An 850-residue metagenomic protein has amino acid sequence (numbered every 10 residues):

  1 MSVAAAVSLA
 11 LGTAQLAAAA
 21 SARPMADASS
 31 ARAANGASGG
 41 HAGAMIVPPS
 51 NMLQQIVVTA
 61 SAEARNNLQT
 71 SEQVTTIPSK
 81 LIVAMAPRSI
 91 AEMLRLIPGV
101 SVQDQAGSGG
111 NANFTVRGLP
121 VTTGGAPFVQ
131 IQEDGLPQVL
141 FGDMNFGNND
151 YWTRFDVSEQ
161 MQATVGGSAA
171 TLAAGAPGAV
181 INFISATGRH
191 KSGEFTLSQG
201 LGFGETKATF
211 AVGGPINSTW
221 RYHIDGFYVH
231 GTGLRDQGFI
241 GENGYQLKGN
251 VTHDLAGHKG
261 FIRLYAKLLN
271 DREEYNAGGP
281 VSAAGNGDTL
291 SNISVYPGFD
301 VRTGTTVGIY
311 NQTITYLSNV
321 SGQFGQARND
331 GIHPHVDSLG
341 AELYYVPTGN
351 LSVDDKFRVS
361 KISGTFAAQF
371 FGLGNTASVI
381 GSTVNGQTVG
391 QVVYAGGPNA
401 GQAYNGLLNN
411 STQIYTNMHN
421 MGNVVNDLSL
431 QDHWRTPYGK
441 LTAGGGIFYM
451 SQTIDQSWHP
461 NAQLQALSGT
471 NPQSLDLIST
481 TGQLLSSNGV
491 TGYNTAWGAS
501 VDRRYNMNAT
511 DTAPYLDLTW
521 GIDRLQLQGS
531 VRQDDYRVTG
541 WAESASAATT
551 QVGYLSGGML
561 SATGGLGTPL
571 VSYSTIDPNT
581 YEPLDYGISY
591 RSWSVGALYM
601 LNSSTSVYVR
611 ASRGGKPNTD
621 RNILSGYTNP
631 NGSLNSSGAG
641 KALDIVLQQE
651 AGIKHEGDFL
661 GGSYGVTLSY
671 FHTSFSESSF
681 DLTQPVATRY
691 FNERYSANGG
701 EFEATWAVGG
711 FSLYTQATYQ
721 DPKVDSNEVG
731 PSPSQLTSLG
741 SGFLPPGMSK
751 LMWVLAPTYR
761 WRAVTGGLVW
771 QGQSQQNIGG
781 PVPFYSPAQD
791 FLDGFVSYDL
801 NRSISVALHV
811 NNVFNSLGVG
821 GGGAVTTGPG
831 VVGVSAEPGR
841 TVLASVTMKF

Functional and structural regions predicted by a protein language model:
M1-P87, A91-R95, E677, Y695 (+2 more regions): N-terminal Sec signal peptide and the immediately downstream disordered periplasmic leader that contains the TonB box
D27, R524, F659-T683, Y690-P781 (+3 more regions): Gram-negative outer-membrane beta-barrel transporters
A44-M45, T59, E63-N66, A91 (+1 more regions): Extracytoplasmic beta-strand/coil segments of soluble accessory domains associated with Gram-negative outer-membrane
I90-M93, N113-R117, V129-Q132, N148-Y151 (+3 more regions): N-terminal periplasmic accessory domains that precede and gate Gram-negative outer-membrane beta-barrel machines
L136-V165: Short acidic/polar hinge/loop motifs at secondary-structure boundaries that mediate gating or recognition
G167, A179-P215, D225-G238, V769: Short strand-turn segments of transmembrane beta-barrel domains in outer membranes, especially the first one or two
L247, T252-D254, F261-E342, T365-H419 (+3 more regions): Acidic/polar loop-and-plug regions of large Gram-negative outer-membrane beta-barrel proteins
M421, K440-L484, W497-T673, T718 (+1 more regions): Structural signature of Gram-negative outer-membrane beta-barrels, strongest in the C-terminal barrel of TonB-dependent
